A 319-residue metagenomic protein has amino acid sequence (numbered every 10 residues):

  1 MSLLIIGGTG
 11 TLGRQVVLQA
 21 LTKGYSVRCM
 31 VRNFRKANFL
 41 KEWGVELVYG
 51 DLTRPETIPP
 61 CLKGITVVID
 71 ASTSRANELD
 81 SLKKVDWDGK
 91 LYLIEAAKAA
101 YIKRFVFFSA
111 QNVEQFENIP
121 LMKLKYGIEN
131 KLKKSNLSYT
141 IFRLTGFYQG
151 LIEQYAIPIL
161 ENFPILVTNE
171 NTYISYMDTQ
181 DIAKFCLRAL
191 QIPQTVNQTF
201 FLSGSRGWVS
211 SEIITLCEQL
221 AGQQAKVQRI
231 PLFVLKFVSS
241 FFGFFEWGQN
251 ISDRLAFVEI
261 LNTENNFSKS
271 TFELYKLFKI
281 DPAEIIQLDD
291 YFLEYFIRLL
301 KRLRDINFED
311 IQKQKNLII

Functional and structural regions predicted by a protein language model:
S2-Y25: N-terminal Rossmann NAD(P)H-binding glycine-rich loop of SDR-like oxidoreductase domains
L4, V31-Y92, A96-A99, E114: NAD(P)H-binding glycine-rich loop region in Rossmannoid oxidoreductase-like domains and their noncatalytic homologs
L12, V68, I182, L202 (+2 more regions): Non-catalytic, hydrophobic alpha-helical segments
S74-E161: Glycine-/Pro-rich loop/turn segments that contact NAD(P) or position catalytic residues in Rossmann-like domains
G150-I157, A189-F200, G222-A225: Glycine/proline-rich active-site loop of Rossmann-fold NAD(P)-dependent oxidoreductases
N169-L190, Q198: Substrate-positioning beta->alpha
Y173-Q180, L202-Q219, R229-S240, I286: Substrate-binding strand-loop-helix patch in Rossmann-like NAD(P)-dependent oxidoreductase/epimerase domains
F233-I319: A hydrophobic C-terminal alpha-helical subdomain
